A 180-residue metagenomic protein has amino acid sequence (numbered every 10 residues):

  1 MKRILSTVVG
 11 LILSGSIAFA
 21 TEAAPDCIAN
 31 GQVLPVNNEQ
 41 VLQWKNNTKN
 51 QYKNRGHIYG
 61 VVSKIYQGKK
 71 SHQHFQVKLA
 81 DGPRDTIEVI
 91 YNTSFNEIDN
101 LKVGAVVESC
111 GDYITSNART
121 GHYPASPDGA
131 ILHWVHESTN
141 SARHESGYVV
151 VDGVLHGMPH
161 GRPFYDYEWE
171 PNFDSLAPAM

Functional and structural regions predicted by a protein language model:
M1-I4: Positively charged n-region of N-terminal signal peptides that target proteins for export
T7-S16: Bacterial N-terminal signal peptides
T21-M180: OB-fold and OB-like single-stranded nucleic-acid-recognition modules and their adjacent interaction interfaces
